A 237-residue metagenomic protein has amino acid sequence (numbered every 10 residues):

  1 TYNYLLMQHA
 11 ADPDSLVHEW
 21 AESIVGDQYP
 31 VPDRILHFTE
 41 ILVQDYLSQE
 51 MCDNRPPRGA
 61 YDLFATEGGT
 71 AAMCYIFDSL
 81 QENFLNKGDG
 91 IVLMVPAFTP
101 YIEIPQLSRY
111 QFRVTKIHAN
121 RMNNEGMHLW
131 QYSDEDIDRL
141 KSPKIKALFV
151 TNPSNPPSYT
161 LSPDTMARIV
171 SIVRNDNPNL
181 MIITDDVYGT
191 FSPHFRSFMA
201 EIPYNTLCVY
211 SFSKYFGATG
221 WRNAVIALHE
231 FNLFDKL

Functional and structural regions predicted by a protein language model:
M7-D176, G189-P203, L207: Conserved core of the PLP fold type I
D12-P13, Y204-L237: Conserved core segment of the aminotransferase class I/II
I182-I183: Residue-level marker for buried hydrophobic side chains located in beta-strands that build the well-ordered beta-sheet
D186: Walker B catalytic acidic pair
